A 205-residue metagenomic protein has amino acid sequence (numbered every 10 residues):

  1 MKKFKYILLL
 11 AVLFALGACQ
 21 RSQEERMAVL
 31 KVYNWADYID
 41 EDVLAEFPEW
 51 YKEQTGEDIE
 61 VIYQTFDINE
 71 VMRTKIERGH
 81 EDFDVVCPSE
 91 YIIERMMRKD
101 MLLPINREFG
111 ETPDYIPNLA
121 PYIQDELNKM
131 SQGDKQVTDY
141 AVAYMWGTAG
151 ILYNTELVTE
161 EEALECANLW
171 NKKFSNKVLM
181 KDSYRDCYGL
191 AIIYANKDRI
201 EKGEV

Functional and structural regions predicted by a protein language model:
M1-K2, Q20: N-terminal hydrophobic targeting signals that begin at the initiator methionine
K2-L9: Sec-dependent signal peptide recognition, specifically the positively charged N-region followed immediately by
A15-A18: C-terminal motif of bacterial Sec signal peptides marking the signal peptidase cleavage site
Q20-E25, K202-E204: Intrinsically disordered low-complexity regions specifically enriched for long asparagine
S22-K99: Early extracytoplasmic/lumenal segment of secretory-pathway proteins
Y38-E41, Y91-V205: Extracytoplasmic ligand-binding site segments that recognize negatively charged/polar headgroups
